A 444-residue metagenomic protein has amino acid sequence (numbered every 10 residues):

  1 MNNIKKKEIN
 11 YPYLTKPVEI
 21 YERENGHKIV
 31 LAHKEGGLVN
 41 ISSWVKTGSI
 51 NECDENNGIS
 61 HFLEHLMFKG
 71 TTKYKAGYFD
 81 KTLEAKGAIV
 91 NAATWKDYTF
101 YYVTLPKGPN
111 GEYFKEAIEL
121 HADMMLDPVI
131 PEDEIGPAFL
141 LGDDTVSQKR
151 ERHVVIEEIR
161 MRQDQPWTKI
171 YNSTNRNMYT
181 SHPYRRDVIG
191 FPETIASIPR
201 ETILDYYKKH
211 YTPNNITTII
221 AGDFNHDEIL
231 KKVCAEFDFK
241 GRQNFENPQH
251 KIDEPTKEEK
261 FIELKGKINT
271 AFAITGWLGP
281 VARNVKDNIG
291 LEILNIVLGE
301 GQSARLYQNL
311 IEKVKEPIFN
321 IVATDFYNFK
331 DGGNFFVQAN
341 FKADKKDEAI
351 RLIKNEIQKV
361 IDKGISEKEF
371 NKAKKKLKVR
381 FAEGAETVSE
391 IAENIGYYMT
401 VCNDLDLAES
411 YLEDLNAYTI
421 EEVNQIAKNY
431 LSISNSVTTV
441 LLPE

Functional and structural regions predicted by a protein language model:
M1-I9, T217-I220, N371-E444: C-terminal regions of mature proteins
M1-Y13, T180, V188, E193 (+4 more regions): An aromatic/glycine/proline-enriched structural segment found at the starts of mature extracellular/organellar domains
N2, T72, D80-Y206, N355 (+2 more regions): Acidic/histidine-enriched segments that form metal/cofactor-coordinating and catalytic pocket/exosite environments
N2-V39: N- or domain-start disorder-to-order transition segments that initiate the globular core
G26, S43, H61, L83 (+14 more regions): Buried hydrophobic packing residues in well-ordered domains
E35, N40-E112, D164, D187 (+1 more regions): M16/MPP (pitrilysin/insulinase) zinc-metallopeptidase core fold and M16-derived inactive scaffolds
A88-I89, I274-G279, L298-F341: A structural supersecondary motif
V154-I170, E258-T270, E312-P317, K363-E409 (+1 more regions): Short acidic/His-enriched helical or mixed secondary-structure segments at domain edges of catalytic enzymes and some
